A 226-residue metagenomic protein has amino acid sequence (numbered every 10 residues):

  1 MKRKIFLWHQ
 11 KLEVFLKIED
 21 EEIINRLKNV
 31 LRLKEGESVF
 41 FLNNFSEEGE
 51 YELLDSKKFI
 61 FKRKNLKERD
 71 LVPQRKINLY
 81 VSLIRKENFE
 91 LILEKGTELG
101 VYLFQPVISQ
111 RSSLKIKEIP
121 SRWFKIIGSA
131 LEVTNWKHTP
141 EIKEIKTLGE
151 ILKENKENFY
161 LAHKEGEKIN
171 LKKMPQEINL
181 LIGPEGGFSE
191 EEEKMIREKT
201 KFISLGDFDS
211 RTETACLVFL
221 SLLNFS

Functional and structural regions predicted by a protein language model:
M1-E68: N-terminal positively charged helical leader segments and presequences
M1-F15, E154-K156, N170-Q176, E198 (+1 more regions): Short, Lys/Arg-enriched, disordered terminal segments
Q10, D20-E21, N44, L83 (+3 more regions): Fold-independent oxyanion-binding glycine-rich loops and adjacent beta-strand/coil segments at enzyme active sites
D70-N158: RNA substrate-binding interface of SAM-dependent RNA methyltransferases
F159-K194, T200-L205: Active-site/ligand-binding-proximal alpha/beta "capping" segment
E190-S226: Structured adenosyl-cofactor binding patch, chiefly the S-adenosyl-L-methionine
